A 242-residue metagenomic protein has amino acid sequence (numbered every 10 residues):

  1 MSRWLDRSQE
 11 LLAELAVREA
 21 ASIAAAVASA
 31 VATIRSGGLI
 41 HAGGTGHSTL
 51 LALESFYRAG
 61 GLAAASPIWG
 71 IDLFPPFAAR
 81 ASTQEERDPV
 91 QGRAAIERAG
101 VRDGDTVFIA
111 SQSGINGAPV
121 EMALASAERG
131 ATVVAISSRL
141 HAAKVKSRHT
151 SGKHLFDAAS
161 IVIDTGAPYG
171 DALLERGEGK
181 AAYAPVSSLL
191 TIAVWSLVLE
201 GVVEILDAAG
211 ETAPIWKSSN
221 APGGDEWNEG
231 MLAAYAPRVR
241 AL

Functional and structural regions predicted by a protein language model:
M1-R18: Generic N-terminal amphipathic, Lys/Arg-enriched alpha-helix
L11, L39, L53-E54, G179-A182 (+2 more regions): Ligand-binding pocket scaffold of soluble enzyme catalytic domains
A13-A21, L39-G43, M122: A short N-terminal beta->alpha junction/helix N-cap motif
R18-R35: A short, well-structured juxtamembrane/interface segment
A21-A26, I40, D207-W216: Flexible, glycine/charged-enriched surface loops at secondary-structure junctions
R35, H41-E200: Glycine-rich phosphate-binding loops that contact phosphosugars or nucleotide phosphates
D171-E175, E204-E229: Internal, active-site/partner-interface "lid" segment
P237-L242: Long, charge-rich low-complexity segments
